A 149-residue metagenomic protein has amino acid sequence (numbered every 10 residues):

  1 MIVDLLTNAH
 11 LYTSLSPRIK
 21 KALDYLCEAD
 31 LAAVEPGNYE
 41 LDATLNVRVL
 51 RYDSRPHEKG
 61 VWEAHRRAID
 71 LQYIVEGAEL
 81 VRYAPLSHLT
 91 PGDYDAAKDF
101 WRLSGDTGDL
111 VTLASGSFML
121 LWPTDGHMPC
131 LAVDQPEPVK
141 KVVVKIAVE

Functional and structural regions predicted by a protein language model:
M1-T44, S115: Surface/interface-facing alpha-helical segments and adjacent flexible terminal/loop regions used for partner/assembly
P36-P56, W62, R66-E76: A short glycine-rich, His/Asp/Glu-containing loop-to-beta-strand
L50-R66, D95-T107, D125-M128: Short acidic (Asp/Glu) patches
R67-I69, Y73-E79, S87-L89, A96-W101: Glycine- and acidic-residue-biased ligand/ion/polar-headgroup-sensing regions
L71, F118-L120, P136-E149: A short hydrophobic beta-strand segment most commonly corresponding to one strand of the jelly-roll/cupin
L71, G108-L110: Short, surface-exposed secondary-structure edge patches
A78-V81, G126: Short beta-strand segments in beta-sandwich/barrel cores
S104, V111-L131: Conserved metal-binding segment of the jelly-roll/cupin
